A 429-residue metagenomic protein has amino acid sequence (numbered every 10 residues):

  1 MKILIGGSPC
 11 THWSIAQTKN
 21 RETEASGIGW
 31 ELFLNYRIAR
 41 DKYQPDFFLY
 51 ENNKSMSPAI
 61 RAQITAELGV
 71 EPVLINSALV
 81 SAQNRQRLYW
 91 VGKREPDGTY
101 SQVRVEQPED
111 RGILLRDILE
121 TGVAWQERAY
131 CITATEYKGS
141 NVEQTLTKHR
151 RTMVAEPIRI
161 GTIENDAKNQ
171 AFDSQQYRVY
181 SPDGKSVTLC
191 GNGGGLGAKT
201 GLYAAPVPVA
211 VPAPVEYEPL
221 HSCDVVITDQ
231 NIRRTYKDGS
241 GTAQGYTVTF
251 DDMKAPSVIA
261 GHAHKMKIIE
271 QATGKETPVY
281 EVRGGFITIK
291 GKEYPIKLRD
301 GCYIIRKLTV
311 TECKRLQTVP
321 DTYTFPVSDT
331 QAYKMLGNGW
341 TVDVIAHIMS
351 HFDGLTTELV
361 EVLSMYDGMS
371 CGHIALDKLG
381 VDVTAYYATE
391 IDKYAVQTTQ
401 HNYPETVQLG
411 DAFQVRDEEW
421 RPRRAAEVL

Functional and structural regions predicted by a protein language model:
M1-L429: Conserved active-site and SAM-binding loop architecture of S-adenosyl-L-methionine-dependent nucleic-acid
